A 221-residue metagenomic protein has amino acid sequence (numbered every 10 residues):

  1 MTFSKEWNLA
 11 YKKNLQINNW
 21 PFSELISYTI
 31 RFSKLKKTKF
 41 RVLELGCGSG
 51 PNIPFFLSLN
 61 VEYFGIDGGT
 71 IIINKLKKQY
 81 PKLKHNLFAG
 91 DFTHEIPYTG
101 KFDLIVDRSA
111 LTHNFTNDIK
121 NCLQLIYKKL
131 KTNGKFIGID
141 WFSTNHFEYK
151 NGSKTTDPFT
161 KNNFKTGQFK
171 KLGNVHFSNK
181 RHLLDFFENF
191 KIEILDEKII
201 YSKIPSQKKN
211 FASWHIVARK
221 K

Functional and structural regions predicted by a protein language model:
M1-F40, L45-P97, D118-N121, K135-K221: Class I (Rossmann-like) S-adenosyl-L-methionine-dependent methyltransferase catalytic domain, capturing the SAM-binding
V106: A conserved beta-strand element that flanks and buttresses the S-adenosyl-L-methionine
S109-A110: Short catalytic micro-motifs in class I SAM-dependent methyltransferases
K120-T132: A short glycine-rich, Lys/Arg-flanked "PGG" loop and its adjoining helix->strand segment in the class I
